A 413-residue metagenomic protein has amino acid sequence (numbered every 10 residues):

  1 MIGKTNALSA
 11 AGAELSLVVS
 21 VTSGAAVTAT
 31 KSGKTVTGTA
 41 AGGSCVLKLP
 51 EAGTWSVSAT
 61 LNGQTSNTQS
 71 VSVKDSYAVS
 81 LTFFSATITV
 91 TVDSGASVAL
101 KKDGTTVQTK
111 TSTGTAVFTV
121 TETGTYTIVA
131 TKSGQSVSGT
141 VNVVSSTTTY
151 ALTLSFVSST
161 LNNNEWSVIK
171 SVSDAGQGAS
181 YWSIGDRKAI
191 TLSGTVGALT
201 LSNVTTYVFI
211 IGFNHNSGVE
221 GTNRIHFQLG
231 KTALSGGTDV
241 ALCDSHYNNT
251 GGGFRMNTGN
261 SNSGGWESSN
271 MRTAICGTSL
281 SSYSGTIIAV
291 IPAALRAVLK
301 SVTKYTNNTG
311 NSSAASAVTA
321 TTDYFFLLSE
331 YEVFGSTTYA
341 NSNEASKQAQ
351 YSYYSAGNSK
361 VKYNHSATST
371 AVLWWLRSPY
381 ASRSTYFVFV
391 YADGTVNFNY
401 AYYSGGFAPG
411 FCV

Functional and structural regions predicted by a protein language model:
M1-A13, T82-S85, S146, S155: Short, low-complexity N-terminal tether/leader segments at secretion or assembly junctions of large, surface-exposed
G12, G42, A52, V73-S76 (+3 more regions): Solvent-exposed, conformationally flexible loop/turn segments
A13-S23, A86-V92: A short, amphipathic beta-strand motif
V21, A25-K34, V57-T60, V92 (+2 more regions): Change to "...patches in solvent-exposed regions of secreted, membrane-anchored, or virion-exposed structural
K31-L49, K102-A116: Short, acidic Ser/Thr/Gly-rich low-complexity loop/linker segments typical of extracellular and cell-surface proteins
L47-G63, F118, E122-G134: A short, solvent-exposed beta-strand micro-motif common in secreted/extracellular proteins
T60-F84, T131-S158: Structured interaction patches on ligand/partner-binding surfaces of diverse proteins
V157-V413: Collagenous Gly-X-Y triple-helix signature in extracellular proteins
